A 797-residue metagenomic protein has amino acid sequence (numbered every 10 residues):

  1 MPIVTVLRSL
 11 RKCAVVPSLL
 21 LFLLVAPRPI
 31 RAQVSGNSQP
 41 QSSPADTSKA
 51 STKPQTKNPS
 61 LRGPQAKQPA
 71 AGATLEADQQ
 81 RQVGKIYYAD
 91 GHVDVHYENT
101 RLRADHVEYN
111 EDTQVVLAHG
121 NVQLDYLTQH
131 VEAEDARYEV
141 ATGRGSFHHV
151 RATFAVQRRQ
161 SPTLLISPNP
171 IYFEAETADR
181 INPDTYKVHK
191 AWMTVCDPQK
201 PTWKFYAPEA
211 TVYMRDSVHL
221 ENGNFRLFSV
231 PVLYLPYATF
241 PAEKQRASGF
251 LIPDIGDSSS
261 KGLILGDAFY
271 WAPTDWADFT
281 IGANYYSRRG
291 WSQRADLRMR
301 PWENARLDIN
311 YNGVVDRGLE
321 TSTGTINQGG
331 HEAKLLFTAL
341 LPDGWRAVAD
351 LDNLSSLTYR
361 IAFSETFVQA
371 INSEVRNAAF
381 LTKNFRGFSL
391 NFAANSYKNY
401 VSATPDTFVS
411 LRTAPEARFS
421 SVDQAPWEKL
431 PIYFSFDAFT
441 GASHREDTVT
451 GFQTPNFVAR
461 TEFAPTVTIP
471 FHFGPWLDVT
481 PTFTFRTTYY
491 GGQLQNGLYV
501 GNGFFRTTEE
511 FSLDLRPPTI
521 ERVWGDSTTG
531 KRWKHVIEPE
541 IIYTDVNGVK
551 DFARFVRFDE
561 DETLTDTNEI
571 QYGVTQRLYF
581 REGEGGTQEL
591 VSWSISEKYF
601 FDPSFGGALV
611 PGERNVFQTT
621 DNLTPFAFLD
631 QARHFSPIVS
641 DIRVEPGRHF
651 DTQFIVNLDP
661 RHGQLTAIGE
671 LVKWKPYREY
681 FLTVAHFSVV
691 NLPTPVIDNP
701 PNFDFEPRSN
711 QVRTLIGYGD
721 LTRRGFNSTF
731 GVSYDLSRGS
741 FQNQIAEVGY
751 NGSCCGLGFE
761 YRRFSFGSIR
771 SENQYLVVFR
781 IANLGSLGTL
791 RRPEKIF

Functional and structural regions predicted by a protein language model:
M1-R11: N-terminal secretory signal peptides that target proteins for export/translocation
A14-A26: Bacterial N-terminal signal peptides
I30-A71: Compositionally biased, proline/threonine/alanine/serine-rich low-complexity intrinsically disordered stretches
N58-A77, D90-H106, H119-A133, H149-I166 (+1 more regions): Interaction modules related to DNA damage response and DNA replication/repair
L61, A66-A71, Q80-Y88, S258-I264 (+2 more regions): Gly/Ser-centered flexible loop/linker motifs
T74, Q80-R103, E108-H119, Q123-H130 (+7 more regions): Structural recognition of beta-strand segments within beta-rich domains
Q129, V140-M193, P198-E209, Y213-M214 (+1 more regions): Outer-membrane beta-barrel proteins and related beta-barrel translocases across Gram-negative bacteria
